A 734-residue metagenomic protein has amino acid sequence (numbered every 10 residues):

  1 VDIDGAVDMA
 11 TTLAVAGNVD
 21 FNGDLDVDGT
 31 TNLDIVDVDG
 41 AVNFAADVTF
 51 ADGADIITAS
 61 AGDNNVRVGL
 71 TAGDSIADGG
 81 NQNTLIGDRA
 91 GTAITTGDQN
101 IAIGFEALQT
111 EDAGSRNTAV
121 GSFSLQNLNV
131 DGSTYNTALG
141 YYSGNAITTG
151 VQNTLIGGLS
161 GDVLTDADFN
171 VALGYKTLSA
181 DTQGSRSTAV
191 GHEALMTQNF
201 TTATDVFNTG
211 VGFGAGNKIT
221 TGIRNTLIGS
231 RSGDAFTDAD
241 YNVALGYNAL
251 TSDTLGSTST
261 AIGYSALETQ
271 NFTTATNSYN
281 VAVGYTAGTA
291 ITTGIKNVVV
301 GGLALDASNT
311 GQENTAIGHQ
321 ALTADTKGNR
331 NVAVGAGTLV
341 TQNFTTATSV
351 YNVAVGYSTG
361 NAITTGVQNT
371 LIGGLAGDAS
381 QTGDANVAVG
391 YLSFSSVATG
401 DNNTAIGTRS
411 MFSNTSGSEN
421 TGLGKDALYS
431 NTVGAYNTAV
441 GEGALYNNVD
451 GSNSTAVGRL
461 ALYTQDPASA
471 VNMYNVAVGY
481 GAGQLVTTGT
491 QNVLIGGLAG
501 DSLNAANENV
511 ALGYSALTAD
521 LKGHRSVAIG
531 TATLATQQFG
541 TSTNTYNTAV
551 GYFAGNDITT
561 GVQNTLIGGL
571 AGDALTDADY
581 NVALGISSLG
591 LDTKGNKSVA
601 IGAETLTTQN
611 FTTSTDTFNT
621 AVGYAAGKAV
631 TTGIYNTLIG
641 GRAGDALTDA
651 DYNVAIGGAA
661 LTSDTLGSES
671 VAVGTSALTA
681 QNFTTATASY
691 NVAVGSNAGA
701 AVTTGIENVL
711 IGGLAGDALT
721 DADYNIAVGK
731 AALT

Functional and structural regions predicted by a protein language model:
V1-F50: Fibrous stalk/shaft segments of extracellular and virion attachment machinery
D47-T734: Glycine- and small/polar-enriched repetitive beta-structure motifs of secreted/surface proteins
